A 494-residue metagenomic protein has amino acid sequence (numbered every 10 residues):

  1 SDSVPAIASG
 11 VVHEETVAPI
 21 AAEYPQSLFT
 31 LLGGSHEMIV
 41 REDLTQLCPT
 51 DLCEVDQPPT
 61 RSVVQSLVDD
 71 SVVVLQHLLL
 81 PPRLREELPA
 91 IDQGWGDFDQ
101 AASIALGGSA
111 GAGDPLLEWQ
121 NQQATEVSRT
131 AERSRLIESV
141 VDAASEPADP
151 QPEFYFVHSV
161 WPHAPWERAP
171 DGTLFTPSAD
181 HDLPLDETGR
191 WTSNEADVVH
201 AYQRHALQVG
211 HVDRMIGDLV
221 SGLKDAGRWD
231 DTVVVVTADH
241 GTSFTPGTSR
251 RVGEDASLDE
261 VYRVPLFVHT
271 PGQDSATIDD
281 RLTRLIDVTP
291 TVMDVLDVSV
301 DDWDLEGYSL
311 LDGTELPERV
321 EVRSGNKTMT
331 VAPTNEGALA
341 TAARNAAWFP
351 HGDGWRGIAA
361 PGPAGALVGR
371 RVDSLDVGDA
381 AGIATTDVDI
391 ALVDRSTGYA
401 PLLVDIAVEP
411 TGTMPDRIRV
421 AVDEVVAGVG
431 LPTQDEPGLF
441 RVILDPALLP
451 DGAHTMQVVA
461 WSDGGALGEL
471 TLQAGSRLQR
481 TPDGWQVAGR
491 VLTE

Functional and structural regions predicted by a protein language model:
S1-E494: Catalytic domains that recognize anionic headgroups
